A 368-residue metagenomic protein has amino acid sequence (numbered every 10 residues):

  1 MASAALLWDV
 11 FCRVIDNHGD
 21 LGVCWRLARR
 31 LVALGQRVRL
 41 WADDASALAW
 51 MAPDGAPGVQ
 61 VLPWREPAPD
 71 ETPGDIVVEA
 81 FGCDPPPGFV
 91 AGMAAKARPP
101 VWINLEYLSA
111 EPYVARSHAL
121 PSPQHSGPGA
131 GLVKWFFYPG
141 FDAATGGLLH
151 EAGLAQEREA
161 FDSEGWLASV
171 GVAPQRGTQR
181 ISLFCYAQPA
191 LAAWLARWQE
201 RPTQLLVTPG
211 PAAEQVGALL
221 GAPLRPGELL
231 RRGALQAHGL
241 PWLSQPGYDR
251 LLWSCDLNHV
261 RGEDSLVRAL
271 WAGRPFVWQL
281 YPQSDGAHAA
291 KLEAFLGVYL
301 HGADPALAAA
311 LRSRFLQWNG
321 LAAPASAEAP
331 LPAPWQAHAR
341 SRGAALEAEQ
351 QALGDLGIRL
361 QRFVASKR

Functional and structural regions predicted by a protein language model:
A2-D9: Extreme N-terminal starter segment of soluble prokaryotic enzymes
V10-G131, G210-A212: Active-site and donor-binding regions of nucleotide-sugar-utilizing enzymes
W25-A28, W242-K291: A donor-sugar binding/catalytic signature common to diverse glycosyltransferases and related nucleotide-sugar
R39, L62, I76-V78, V101-I103 (+5 more regions): Hydrophobic/aromatic beta-strand patches that form the interior of the parallel beta-sheet core in alpha/beta enzyme
A97-V101, T203, R274: A short helix->loop->beta-strand "cap" motif at the edges of active sites that frequently abuts
Y107-A192: A nucleotide-sugar donor-handling region in carbohydrate enzymes
A168, V172-D249: Donor-nucleotide binding loops and adjacent catalytic segments primarily of GT-B fold Leloir glycosyltransferases
H301-R368: C-terminal amphipathic helix plus adjacent low-complexity, charged tail appended to glycosyltransferase catalytic
